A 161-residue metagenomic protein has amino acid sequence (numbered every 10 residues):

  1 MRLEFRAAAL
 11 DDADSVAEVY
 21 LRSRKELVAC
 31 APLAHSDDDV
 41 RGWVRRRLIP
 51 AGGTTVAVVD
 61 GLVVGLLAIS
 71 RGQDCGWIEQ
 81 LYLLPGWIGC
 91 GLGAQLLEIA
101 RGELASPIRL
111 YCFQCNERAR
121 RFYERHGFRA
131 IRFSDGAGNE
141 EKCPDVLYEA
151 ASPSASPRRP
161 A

Functional and structural regions predicted by a protein language model:
M1-D11, S152-A161: Conserved N-terminal entry element of GNAT/NAT acetyltransferase domains
A9, S70, E79, L84 (+2 more regions): Residue-level recognition of the GNAT/N-acetyltransferase active site
A17, L21-R45: Conserved GNAT-fold acetyl-CoA-binding loop/helix
R45-V56, W77: A short helix-loop-beta-strand connector motif used in the catalytic cores of GNAT acetyltransferases and, in some
V56, L62-R71, W77-Y82: Conserved beta-strand in the GNAT
L83, G89-G102, R121-R125: Conserved acetyl-CoA-binding loop-helix of GNAT-fold acetyltransferases
A94, C115-F133, N139-C143: Conserved active-site alpha-helix within GNAT-family acetyltransferase domains
E103-Q114: Conserved GNAT acetyl-CoA-binding A-motif
